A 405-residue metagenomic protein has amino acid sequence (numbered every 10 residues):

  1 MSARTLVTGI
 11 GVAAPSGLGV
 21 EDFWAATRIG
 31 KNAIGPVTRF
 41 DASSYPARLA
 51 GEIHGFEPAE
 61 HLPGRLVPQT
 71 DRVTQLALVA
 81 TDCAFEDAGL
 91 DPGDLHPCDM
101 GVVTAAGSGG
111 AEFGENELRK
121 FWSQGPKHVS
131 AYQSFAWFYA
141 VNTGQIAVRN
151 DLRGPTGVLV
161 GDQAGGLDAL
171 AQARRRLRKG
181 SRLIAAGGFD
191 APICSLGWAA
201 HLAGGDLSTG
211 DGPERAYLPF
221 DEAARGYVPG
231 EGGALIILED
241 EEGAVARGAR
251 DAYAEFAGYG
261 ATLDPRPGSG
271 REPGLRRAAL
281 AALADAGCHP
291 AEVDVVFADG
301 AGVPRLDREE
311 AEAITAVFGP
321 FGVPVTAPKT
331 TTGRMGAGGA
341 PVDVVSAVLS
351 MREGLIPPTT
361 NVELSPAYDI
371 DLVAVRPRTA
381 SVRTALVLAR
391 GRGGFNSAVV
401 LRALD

Functional and structural regions predicted by a protein language model:
M1-L66, A88, E242-A257, V345-T360 (+1 more regions): ACP-dependent fatty acid/polyketide chain-elongation machinery
R4-T8, N32-P36, G212-C288, D294-V295 (+1 more regions): Condensing-enzyme catalytic core mediating Claisen C-C bond formation in acyl metabolism
L6, G11, E60-T70, T104 (+9 more regions): Cysteine-centered functional microenvironments
L6-V7, D22, R28-G161, F189-W198 (+1 more regions): Conserved beta-ketoacyl condensing-enzyme motif
E21-A26, E112-P126, L177-R178, W198-D211 (+3 more regions): A glycine- and small-aliphatic-rich helix-loop capping segment at beta-alpha/alpha-beta transitions that lines
A77-L90, Y139-N142, A147-N150, P155-F189 (+4 more regions): Active-site-proximal alpha-helical scaffold in enzymes
S123-S130, A171-R175, A191-A246, V375-A380: Glycine-/small-residue-rich "gating" segment that lines the acyl/pantetheine channel and substrate pocket
S181-G204, S208-R225, Y259-E272, F297-R308 (+1 more regions): Acyl-CoA/ACP chain-elongation machinery
